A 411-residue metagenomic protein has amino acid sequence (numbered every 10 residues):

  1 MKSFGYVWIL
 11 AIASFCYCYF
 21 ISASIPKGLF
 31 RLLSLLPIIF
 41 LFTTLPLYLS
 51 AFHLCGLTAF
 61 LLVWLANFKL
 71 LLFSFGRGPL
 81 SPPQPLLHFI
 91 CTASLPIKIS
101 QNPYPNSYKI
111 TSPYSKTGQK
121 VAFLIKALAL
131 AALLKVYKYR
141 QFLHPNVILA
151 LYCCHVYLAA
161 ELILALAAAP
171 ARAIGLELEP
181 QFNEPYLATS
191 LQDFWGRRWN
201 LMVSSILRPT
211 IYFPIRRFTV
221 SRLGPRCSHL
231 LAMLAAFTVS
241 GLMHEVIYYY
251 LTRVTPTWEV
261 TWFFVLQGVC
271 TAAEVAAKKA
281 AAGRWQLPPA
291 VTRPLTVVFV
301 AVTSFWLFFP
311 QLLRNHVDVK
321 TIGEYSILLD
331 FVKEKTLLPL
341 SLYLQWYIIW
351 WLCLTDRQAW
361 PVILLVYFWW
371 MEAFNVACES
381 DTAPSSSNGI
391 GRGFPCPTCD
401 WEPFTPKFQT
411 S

Functional and structural regions predicted by a protein language model:
M1-G5, L45-L47, Y108-T117, E184-A188 (+8 more regions): Juxtamembrane membrane-interface segments at transmembrane-helix boundaries in membrane proteins
M1-Y6, I21-R31, L45-T58, K135-L151 (+4 more regions): Membrane-lumen (extracellular) interface motif
K2-A11, K27-I38, F52-L65, S115-A127 (+5 more regions): Transmembrane alpha-helices of multi-pass eukaryotic membrane proteins
A11-S24, I38-L49, L65-F73, A129-Q141 (+6 more regions): Membrane-embedded alpha-helices of multi-pass membrane proteins, especially ion channels and transporters
F20-I25, R222-R226: Short juxtamembrane and helix-loop transition motifs at transmembrane-helix boundaries in membrane proteins
F40-T189: Intramembrane catalytic core of multi-pass membrane enzymes that act on lipidic substrates
E161, P170-Y249, Q267, A281-W351 (+2 more regions): Membrane-interfacial catalytic/cofactor-binding modules of polytopic membrane enzymes
I349-S411: Intrinsically disordered, low-complexity basic segments at termini and long loops, enriched in Pro/Gly and/or Arg/Ser
